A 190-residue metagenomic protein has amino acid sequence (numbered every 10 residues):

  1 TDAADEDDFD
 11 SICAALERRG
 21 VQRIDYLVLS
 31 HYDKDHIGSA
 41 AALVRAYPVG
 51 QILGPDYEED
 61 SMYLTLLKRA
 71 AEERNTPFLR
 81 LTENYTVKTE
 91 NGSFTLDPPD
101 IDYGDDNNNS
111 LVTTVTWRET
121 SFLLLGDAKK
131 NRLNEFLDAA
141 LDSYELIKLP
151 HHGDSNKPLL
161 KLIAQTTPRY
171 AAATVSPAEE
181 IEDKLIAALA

Functional and structural regions predicted by a protein language model:
T1-A190: Non-globular, low-confidence helical/coil segments that flank catalytic cores
